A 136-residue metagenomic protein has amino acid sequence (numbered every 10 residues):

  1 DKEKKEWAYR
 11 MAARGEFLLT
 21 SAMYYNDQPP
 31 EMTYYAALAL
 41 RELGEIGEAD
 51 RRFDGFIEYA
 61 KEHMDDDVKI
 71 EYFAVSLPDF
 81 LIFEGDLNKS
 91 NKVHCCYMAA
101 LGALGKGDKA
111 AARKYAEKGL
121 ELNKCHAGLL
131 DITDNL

Functional and structural regions predicted by a protein language model:
D1-K2, L43, K106: Structural motif corresponding to the intra-repeat A-B loop/turn of tetratricopeptide repeats
K4-A8, A49, A112: Single-residue signature of alpha-solenoid repeat helices
K5, P29-E31, A36, G85 (+2 more regions): Residues that mark the junctions of alpha-helical repeat units in TPR/alpha-solenoid scaffolds
M11-R14, G55, K118: The canonical alpha-helical register within tetratricopeptide repeats
L19, I46, H63, K92 (+1 more regions): Residue-level recognition of tetratricopeptide repeat
A36-L38, A99-L101, K106, T133: Structural register within alpha-helical repeat arrays
R51-Y97: Alpha-helical adaptor scaffolds
